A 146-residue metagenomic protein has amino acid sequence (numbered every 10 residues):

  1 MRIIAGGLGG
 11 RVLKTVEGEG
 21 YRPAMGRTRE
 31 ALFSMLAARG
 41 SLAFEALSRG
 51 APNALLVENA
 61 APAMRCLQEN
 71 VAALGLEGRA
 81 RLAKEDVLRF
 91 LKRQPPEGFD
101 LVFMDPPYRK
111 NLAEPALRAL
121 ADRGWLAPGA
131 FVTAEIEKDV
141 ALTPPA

Functional and structural regions predicted by a protein language model:
M1-A146: Class I S-adenosyl-L-methionine-dependent methyltransferase catalytic core
